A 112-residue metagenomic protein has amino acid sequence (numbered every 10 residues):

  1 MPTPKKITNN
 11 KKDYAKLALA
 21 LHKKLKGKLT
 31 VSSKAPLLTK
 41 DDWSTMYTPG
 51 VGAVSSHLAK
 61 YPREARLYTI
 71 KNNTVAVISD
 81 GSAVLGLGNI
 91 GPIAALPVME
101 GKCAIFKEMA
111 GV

Functional and structural regions predicted by a protein language model:
P2-V112: N-terminal ligand-binding/catalytic initiation module
